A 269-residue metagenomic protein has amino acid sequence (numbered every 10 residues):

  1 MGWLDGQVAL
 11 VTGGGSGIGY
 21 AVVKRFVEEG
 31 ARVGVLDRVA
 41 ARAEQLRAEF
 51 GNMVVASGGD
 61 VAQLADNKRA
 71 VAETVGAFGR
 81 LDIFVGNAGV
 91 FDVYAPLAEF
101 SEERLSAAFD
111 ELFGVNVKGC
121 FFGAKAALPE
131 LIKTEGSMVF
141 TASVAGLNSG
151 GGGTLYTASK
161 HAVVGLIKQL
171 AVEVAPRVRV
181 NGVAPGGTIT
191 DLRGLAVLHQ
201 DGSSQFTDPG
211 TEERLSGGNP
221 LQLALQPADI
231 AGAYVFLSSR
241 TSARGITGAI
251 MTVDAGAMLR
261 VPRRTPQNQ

Functional and structural regions predicted by a protein language model:
V8, G15-G17: Conserved glycine-rich cofactor-binding loop
A40, G58-A70, A228-D229: The beta1-alpha1 cofactor-binding region of Rossmann-like NAD(H)/NADP(H)-dependent oxidoreductases
V90-D110, G152-L155, G194, T265-Q269: Conserved mid-core segment of classical short-chain dehydrogenase/reductases
S101-F121, V139, Y156, V163: Catalytic Tyr-X3-Lys loop
F121, E130, L223-V253, M258: C-terminal substrate-recognition "lid" of short-chain dehydrogenase/reductases
A124, S159, I167: Active-site helix of classical SDR
P129, V172-P176: Alpha-helical segment proximal to the catalytic Tyr-Lys
S143: Residue(s) in the substrate-gating loop at a strand-loop-helix junction that position the organic substrate next
